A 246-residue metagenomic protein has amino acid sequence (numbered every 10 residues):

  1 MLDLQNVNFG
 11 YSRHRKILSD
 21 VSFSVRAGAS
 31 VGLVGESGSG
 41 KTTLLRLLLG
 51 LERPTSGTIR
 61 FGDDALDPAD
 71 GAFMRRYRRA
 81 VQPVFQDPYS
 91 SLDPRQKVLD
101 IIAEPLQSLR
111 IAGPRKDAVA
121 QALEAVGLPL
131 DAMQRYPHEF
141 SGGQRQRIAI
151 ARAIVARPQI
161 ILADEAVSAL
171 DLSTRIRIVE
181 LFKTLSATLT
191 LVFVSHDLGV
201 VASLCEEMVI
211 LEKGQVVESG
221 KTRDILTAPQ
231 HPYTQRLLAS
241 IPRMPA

Functional and structural regions predicted by a protein language model:
L49: Helix-to-loop junction immediately C-terminal to a conserved catalytic motif
L66-Q82, Q96, D100, S108 (+1 more regions): ABC ATPase NBD coupling module
P114-D131, L238-A239: Conserved ABC ATPase "signature" region
Y136-F140, Q144: Conserved ABC ATPase signature
V155-Q159, T188: A short, proline-enriched helix->beta-strand linker immediately N-terminal to the Walker B motif in ABC-type P-loop
S219-G220: ABC ATPase "signature
